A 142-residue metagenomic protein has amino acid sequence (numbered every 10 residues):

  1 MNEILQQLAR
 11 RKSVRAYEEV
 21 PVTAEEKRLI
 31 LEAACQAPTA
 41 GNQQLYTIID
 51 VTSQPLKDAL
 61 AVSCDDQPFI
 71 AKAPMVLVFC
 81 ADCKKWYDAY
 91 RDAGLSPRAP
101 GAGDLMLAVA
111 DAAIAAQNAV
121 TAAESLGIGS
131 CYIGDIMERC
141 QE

Functional and structural regions predicted by a protein language model:
M1-E142: Acidic, surface-exposed loops and disordered segments
